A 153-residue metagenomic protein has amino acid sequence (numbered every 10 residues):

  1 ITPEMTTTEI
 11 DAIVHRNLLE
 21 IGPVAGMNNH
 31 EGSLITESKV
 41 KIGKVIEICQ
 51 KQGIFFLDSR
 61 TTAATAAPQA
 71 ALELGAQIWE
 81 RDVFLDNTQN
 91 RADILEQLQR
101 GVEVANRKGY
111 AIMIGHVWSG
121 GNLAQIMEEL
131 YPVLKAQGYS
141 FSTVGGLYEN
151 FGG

Functional and structural regions predicted by a protein language model:
I1-L19, T36-K41, P68-A105: Alpha-helical scaffold elements lining the catalytic groove of polysaccharide deacetylases
T6, N28-S38, Q50-A64: Catalytic beta/alpha-barrel core
L18-G26, E47-I54, L72, E103-N106 (+1 more regions): Sec-exported extracytoplasmic/periplasmic mature domains
M27, I112: Conserved, mostly hydrophobic/aromatic
I35-V40, A66-A67, G121-M127: Extracytoplasmic/secreted cell-surface and envelope-processing proteins
E47-I94, Y139-G145: His/Asp/Glu-enriched short active-site or ligand-binding loop at hydrolase and phosphoryl-transfer sites
Q52-T62, S119-G153: C-terminal domain-boundary segment and adjacent tail
G101-V104, K108, G115-S119, L123 (+1 more regions): C-terminal transmembrane helix-loop-helix hairpin of multi-pass membrane proteins
